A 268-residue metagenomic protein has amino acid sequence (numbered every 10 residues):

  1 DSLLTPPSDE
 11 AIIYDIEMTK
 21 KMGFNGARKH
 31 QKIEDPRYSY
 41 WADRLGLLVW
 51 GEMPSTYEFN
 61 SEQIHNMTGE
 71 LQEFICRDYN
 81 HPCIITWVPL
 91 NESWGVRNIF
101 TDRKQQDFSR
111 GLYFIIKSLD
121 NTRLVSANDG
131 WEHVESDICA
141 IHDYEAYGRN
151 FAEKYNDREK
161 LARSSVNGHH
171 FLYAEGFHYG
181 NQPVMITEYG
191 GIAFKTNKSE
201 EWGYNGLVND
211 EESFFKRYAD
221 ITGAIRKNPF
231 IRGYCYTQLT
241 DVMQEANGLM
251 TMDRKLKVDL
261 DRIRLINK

Functional and structural regions predicted by a protein language model:
D1-V96, T101-Q106, R110, V125-S126 (+5 more regions): Active-site-adjacent substrate/metal-binding segments within catalytic domains of carbohydrate-active enzymes
K20, C83-W87, F114, E135 (+2 more regions): Substrate-binding clefts and catalytic carboxylate motifs of secreted carbohydrate-active enzymes
Q31-E34, G130-W131, E145: Short beta->alpha connector loops
S39-Y40, E132-D137: Short loop/helix-cap segments at secondary-structure boundaries that form the rim of catalytic
E58-H65, S136-C139, R149-E153: Short, charged, surface-exposed secondary-structure boundary motifs
D107-F108, C139-I141: Polar, glycine-rich mid-to-C-terminal structural blocks that act as macromolecule-binding/assembly scaffolds
T122-S126, G130-W131: Short, well-structured beta-strand/strand-turn elements
